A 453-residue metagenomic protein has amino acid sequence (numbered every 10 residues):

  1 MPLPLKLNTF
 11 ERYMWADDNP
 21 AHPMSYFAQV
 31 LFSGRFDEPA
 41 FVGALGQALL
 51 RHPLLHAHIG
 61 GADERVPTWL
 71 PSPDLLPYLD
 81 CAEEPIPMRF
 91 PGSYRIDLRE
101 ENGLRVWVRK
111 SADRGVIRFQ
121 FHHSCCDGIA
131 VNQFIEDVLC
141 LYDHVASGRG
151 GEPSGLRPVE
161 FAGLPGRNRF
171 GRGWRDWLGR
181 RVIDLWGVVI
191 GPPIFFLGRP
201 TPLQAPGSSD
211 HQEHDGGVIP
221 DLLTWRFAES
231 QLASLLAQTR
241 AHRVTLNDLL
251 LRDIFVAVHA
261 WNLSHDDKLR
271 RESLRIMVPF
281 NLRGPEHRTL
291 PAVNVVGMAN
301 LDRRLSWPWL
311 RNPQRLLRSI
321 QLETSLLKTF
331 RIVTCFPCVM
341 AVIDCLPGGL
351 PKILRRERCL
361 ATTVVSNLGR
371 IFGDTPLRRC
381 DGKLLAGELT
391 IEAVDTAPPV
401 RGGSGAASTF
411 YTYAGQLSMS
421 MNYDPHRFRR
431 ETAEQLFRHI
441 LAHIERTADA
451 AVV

Functional and structural regions predicted by a protein language model:
M1-A62, A82-R105, F227, H259-V453: Acyl-thioester-dependent acyl-group transfer interface
P2-E11, A16, C125, I129 (+3 more regions): Non-catalytic, low-complexity flexible loops and terminal extensions
P23, I117, Q231-S234: N-terminal alpha-helical segment
V42-S154: Acyl-thioester-dependent condensation/acyltransferase catalytic cores
C126, L139-S147, R240, I254-D266 (+2 more regions): Hydrophobic/aromatic-lined pockets within catalytic cores
E229-T245, I320: Surface-exposed, Lys/Arg-rich phosphate-binding patches that contact polyanionic backbones
L246-F255: Short amphipathic alpha-helical segments
